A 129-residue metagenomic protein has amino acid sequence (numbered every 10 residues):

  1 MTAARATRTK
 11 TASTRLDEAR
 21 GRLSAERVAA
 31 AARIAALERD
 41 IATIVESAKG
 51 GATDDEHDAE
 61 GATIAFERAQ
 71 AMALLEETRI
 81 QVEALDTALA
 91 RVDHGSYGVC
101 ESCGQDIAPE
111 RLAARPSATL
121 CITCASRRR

Functional and structural regions predicted by a protein language model:
M1-H94: Interaction interfaces in information-processing and related assembly proteins
D86, E110-R115: Short Cys/His-rich "knuckle" micro-motifs
D93-S96, A114: Residue-level signal for mature regions of secreted extracellular proteins and peptides
G98-E101, T119: Cys/His-enriched microdomains
S102-C103, T123: Short, cysteine/histidine-rich loop/knuckle motifs that typically chelate Zn2+
I107-A108, S126-R129: Short functional micro-motifs and their immediate structural scaffolds
A118-S126: Cysteine-rich micro-motifs
